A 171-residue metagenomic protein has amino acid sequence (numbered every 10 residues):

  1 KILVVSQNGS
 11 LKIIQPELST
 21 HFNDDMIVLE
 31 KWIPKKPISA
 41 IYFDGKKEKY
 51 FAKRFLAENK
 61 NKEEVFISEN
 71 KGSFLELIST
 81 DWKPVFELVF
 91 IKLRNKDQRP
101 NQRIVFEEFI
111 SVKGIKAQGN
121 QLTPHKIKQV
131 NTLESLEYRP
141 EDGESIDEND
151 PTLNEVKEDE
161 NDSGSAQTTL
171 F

Functional and structural regions predicted by a protein language model:
K1-F171: C-terminal interaction appendages of subunits in large macromolecular complexes
